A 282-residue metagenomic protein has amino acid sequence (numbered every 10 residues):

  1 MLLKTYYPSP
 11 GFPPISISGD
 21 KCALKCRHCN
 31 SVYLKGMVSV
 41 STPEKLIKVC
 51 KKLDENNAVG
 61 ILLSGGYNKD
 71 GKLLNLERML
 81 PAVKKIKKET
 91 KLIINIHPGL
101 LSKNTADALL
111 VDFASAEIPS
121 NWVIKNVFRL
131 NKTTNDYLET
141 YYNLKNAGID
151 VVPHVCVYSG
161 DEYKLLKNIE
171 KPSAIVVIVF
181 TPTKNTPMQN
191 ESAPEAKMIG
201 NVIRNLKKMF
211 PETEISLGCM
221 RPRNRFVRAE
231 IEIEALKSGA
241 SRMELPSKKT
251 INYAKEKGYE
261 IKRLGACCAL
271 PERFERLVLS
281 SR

Functional and structural regions predicted by a protein language model:
M1-T5, I47, I169-R282: Auxiliary Fe-S-binding modules of radical SAM enzymes
M1-V38, S281-R282: N-terminal [4Fe-4S]-dependent radical SAM core
S31-V49, L53-R78, V83, K87-L138 (+2 more regions): Core AdoMet radical
L46-V49, R78-I86, T105, T133-N143 (+5 more regions): A general structural detector for well-ordered alpha-helical segments in enzyme core domains, enriched
L76-K91, V111-S115, D161-I175, G200 (+1 more regions): Short, electropositive alpha-helical surface patch
I86-T90, E139-V151, N205-I215: A structural motif corresponding to the C-terminal end of an alpha-helix and its immediate exit/capping segment
N95-S102, C156-V157, L217-F226: Glycine-rich beta-to-alpha transition loops that act as phosphate-gripper elements at the mouths of alpha/beta enzyme
N121-W122, V157-E162, T181-K184: Short, catalytically relevant binding-site loops at active-site mouths
